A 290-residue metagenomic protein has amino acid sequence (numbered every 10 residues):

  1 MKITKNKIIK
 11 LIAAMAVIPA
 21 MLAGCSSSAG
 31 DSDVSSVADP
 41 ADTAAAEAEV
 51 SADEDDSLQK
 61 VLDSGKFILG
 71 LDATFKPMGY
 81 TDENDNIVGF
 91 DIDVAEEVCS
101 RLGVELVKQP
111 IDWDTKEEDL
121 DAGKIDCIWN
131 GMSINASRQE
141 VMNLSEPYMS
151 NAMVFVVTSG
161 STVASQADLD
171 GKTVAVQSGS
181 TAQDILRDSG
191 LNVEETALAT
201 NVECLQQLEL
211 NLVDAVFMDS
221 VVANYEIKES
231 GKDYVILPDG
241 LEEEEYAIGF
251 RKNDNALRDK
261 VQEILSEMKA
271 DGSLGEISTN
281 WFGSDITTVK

Functional and structural regions predicted by a protein language model:
L22-A38: Bacterial lipoprotein signal-peptidase II cleavage site
S27-D31, A45-S57, D63, T181-A199 (+2 more regions): Ligand-binding clefts/hinges and TM-proximal coupling segments of bilobed small-molecule sensing domains
D33, A48-N130: Extracytoplasmic small-molecule ligand-binding "clamshell" domains of the periplasmic binding protein/Venus flytrap
T81, A95-V104, A182-A199, I227-G231: Ligand-binding cleft/hinge of the Venus flytrap
V107-D119, S161, S178-T181, T196-Q206 (+2 more regions): Short helix-initiation/N-cap motifs at beta->coil->alpha
M132-E140, I185-D188, E209-L210, D214-E243: A ligand-binding cleft/hinge motif common to bilobed small-molecule-binding domains
S150-V157, N224, K228-S266, S284-K290: Periplasmic-binding protein-like
V157-V174: Flexible hinge/capping segments at coil-to-helix
